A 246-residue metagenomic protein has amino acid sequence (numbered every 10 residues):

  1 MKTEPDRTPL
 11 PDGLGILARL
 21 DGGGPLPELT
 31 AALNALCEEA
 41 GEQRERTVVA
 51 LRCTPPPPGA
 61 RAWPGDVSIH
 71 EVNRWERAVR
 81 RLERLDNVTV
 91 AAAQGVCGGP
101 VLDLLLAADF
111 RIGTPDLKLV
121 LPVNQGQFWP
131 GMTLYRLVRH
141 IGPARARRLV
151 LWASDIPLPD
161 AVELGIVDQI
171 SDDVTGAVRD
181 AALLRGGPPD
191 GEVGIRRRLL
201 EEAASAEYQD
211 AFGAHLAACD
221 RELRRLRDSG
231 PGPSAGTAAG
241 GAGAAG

Functional and structural regions predicted by a protein language model:
M1-R7, R19-P25, A50, R198-G246: Intrinsically disordered, low-complexity segments enriched in small/flexible residues
M1-T54: Conserved CoA-thioester-binding segment of acyl-CoA-metabolizing enzymes
L33, L105, A161, R196: Terminal peptide-recognition signature
E38, R44-E45, T54-G95, L134: An acidic, glycine-rich surface segment that forms the CoA-thioester-binding/catalytic face of crotonase-fold enzymes
R74-G126: Glycine-rich beta-to-alpha active-site loop
D109-F110, R148, W152-S154, I166-Q169: Well-ordered beta-strand positions
I112-T114, V167-G213: C-terminal long alpha-helix characteristic of the crotonase
L134-A144: Hydrophobic, secondary-structure "cap" segments at the distal end of domains
